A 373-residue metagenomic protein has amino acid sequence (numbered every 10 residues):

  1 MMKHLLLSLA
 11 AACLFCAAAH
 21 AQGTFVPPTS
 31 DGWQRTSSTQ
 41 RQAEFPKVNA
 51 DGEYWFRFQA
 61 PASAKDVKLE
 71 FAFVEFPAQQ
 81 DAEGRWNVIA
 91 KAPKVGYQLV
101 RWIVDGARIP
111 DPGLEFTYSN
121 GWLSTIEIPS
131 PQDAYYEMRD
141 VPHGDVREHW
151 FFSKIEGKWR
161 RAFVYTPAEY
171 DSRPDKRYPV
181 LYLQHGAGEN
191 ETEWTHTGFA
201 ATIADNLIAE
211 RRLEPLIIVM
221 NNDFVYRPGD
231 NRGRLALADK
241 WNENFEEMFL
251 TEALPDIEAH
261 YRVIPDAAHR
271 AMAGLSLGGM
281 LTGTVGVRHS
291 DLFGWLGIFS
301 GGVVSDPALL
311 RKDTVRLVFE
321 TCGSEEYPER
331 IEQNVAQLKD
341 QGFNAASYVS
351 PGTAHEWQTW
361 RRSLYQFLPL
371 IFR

Functional and structural regions predicted by a protein language model:
M1-L9: Bacterial N-terminal signal peptides that target proteins for export
S8-A17: Bacterial N-terminal signal peptides
Q22-E75, Q80-R373: Non-catalytic cap/lid and distal C-terminal segments of serine-dependent acyl enzymes
